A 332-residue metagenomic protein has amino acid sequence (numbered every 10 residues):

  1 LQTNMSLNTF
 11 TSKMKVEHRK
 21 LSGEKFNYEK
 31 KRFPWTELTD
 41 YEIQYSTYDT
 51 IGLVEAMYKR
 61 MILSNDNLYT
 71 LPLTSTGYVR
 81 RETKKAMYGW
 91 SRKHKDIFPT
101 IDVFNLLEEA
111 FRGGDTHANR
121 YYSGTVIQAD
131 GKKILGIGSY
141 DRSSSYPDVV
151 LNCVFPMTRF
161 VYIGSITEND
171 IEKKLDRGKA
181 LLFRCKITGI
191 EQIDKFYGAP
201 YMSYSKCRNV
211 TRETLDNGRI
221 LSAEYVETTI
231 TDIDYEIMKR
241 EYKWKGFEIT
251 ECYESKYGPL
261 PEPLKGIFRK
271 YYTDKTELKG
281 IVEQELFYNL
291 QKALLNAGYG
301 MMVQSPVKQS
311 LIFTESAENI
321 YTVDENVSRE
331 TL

Functional and structural regions predicted by a protein language model:
L1-L332: Conserved acidic
